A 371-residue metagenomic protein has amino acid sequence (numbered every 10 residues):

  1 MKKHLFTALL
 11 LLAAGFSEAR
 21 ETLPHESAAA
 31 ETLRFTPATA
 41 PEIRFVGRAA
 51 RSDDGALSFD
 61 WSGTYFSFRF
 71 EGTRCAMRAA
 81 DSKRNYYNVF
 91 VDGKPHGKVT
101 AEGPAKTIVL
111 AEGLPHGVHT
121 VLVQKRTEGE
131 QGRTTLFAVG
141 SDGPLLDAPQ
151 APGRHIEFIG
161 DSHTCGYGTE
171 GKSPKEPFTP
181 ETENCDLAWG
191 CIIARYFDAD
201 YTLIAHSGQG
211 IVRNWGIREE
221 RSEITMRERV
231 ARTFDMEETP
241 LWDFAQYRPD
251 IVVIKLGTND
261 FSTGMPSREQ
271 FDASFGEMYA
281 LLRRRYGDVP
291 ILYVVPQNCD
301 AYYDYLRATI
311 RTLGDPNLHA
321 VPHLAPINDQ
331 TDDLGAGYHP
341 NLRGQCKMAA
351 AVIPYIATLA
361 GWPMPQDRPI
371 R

Functional and structural regions predicted by a protein language model:
M1-H4: Positively charged n-region of N-terminal signal peptides that target proteins for export
F6, F16-I159, H163-C185, G361-R371: N-terminal secretory targeting modules
L11-G15: Sec-dependent N-terminal signal peptides of Gram-positive bacterial secreted proteins and lipoproteins
G63, P104, G129-E130, T169 (+3 more regions): Conserved SGNH/GDSL esterase-like catalytic core that processes O-acyl groups on lipids and polysaccharides
D92, T225-I370: Alpha-helical cap/lid subdomain in secreted, periplasmic, or secretory-pathway luminal O-acyl-processing enzymes
H155, D200, P290: Residues at the starts of beta-strands that form the adenosine-phosphate
F158, Y201-L203, A320-P322: Conserved beta-strand scaffold positions in the cores of enzyme catalytic domains, especially in NTP/NDP-utilizing
